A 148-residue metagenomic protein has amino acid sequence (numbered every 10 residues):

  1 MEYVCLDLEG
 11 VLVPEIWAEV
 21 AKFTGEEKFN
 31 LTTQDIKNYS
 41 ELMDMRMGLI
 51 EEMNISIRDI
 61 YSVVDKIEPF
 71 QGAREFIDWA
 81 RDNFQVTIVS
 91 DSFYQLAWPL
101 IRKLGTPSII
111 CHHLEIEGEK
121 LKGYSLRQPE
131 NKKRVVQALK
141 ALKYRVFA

Functional and structural regions predicted by a protein language model:
E2-G118: Alpha-helical substrate-recognition element adjacent to the catalytic core
L121-Q128: Short, surface-exposed amphipathic charged segments that create phosphate/polyanion-binding patches used for binding
E130-A148: Conserved Lys-Pro-Asp/Glu-containing loop-to-beta segment of HAD-superfamily phosphomonoesterases, centered on
